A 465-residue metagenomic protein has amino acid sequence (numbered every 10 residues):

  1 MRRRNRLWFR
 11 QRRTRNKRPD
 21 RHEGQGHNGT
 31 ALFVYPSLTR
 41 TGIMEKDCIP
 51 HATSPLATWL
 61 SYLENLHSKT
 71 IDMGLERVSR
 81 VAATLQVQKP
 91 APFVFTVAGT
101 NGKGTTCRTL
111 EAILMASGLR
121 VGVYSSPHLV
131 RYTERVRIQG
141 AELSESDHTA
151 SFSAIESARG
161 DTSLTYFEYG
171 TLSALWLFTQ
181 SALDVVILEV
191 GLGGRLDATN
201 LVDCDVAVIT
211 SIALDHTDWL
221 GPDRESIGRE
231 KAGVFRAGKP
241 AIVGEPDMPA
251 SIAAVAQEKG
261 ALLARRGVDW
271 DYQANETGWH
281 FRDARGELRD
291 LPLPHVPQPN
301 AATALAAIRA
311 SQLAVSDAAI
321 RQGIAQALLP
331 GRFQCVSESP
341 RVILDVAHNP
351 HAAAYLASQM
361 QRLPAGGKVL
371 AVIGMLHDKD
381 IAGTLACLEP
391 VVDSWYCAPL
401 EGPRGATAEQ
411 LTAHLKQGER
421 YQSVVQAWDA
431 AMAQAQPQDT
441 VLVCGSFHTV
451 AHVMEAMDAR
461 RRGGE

Functional and structural regions predicted by a protein language model:
G24-Q25, A31: Targeting/processing segments of secretory and organellar proteins
M44-K69: Charged, amphipathic alpha-helical linker segments immediately N-terminal to NTP-binding catalytic cores
H51, P55, K69-I71, L75-P92 (+2 more regions): ATP-dependent carboxylate-amine ligase catalytic core
A91-F93, Q180, V185-V190, D197-V208 (+3 more regions): Nucleotide phosphate-binding/pyrophosphate-handling subdomain across enzymes that bind or process nucleotide phosphates
T105-R120: A conserved segment at the C-terminal end of the G1
P127, R131, S173-W219, A250-L288: Extended acidic/charged loop-beta regions that coordinate divalent cations and stabilize anionic phosphate/carboxylate
I242, P246-A264, Q273-G278, R309 (+2 more regions): C-terminal helical cap/extension that packs against the catalytic core of soluble nucleotide-cofactor enzymes
